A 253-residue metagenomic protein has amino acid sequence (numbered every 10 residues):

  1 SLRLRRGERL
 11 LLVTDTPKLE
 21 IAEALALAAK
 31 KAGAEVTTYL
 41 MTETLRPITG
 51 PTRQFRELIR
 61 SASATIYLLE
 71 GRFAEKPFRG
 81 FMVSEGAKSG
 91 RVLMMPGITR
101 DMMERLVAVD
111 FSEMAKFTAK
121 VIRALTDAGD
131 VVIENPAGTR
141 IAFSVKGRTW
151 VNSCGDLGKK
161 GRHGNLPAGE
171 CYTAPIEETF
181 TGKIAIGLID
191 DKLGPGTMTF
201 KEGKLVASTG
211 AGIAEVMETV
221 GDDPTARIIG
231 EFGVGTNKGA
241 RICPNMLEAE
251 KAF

Functional and structural regions predicted by a protein language model:
S1-A185, I189-D191: Active-site bordering "gate/hinge" segments that shape substrate access to catalytic or cofactor-binding pockets
R5, L193, T225-R227: A cross-taxa feature marking solvent-exposed loop/turn segments within ectodomains of secreted and single-pass membrane
A24-L27, T197, G210-G221, M246-L247: Composition- and surface-driven signal marking solvent-exposed, interaction-prone regions in large proteins
A29-K31, G203, V220-D222: Short, compositionally biased
G158-G169, A207-F232: Gly/Ser/Thr-rich active-site loops/lids in small-molecule metabolic enzymes that frequently grip phosphoryl groups
C171-M217: Oxyanion-binding "anion nests"
T225-F253: Cysteine/selenocysteine-centered motifs that mediate thiol-based redox chemistry or coordinate metal-sulfur cofactors
